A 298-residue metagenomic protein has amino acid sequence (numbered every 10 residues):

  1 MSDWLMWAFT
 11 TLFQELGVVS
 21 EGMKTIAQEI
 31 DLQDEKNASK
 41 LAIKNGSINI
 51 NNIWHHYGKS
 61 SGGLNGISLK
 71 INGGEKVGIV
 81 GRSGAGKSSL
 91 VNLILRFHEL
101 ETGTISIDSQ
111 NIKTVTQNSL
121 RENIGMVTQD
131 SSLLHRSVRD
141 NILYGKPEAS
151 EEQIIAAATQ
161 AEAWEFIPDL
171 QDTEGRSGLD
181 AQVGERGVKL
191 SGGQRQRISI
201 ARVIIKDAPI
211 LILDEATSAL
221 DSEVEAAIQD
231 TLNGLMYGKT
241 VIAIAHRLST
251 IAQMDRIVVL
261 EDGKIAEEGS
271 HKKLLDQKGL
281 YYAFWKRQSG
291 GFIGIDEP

Functional and structural regions predicted by a protein language model:
M1-T25: Cytosolic ends of transmembrane helices, especially the final helix of ABC transmembrane type-1 domains
W4-W7, L32, Y144: General structural signal for alpha-helix termini and helix-helix connectors
A27, D34-E35, L41-P298: ABC-type nucleotide-binding domain
